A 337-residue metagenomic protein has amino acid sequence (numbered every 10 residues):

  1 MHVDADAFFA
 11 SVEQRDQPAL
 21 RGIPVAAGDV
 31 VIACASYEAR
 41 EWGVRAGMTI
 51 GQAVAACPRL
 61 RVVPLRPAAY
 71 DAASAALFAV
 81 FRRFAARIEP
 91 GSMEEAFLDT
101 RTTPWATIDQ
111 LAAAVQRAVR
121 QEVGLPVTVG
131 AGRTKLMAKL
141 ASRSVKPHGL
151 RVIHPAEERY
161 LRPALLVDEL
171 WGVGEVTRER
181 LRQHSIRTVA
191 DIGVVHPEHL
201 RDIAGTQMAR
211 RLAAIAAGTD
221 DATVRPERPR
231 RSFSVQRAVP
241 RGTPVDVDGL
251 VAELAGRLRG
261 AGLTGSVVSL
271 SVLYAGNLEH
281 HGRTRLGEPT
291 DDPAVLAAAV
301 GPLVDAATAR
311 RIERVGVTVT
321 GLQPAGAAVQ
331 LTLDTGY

Functional and structural regions predicted by a protein language model:
M1-R211, V319-Y337: Gly/Gly-Pro- and Ser/Thr-rich, intrinsically disordered tail segments characteristic of DNA damage-repair and tolerance
H2, E169, E179-R314, Q323-A328 (+1 more regions): DNA-contacting surface of Y-family translesion DNA polymerases
